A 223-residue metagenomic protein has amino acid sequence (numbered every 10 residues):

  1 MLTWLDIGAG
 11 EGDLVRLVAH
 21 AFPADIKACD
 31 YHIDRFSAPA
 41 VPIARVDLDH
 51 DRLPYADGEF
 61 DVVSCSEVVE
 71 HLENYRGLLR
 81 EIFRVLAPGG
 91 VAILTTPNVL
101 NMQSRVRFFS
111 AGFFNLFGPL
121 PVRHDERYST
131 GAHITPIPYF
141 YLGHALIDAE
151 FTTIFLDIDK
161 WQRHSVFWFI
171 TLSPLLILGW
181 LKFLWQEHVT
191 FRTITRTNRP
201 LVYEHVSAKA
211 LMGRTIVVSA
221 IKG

Functional and structural regions predicted by a protein language model:
L2, D57-E59, G90: Surface-exposed loop/turn positions
L2-G10: Conserved class I S-adenosyl-L-methionine
T3, D25, T152: Residues at the starts of beta-strands that form the adenosine-phosphate
L5, K27, A44, S64 (+1 more regions): Conserved Rossmann-like nucleotide-binding pocket used by diverse enzymes that bind dinucleotide cofactors
E11-D51: Class I SAM-dependent methyltransferase SAM/SAH-binding core
D13, L17, E73-E81, V85 (+1 more regions): S-adenosyl-L-methionine-dependent methyltransferase catalytic module, highlighting the catalytic core
D51-V63: A short acidic, Gly/Pro-enriched loop at the edge of an enzyme's catalytic core that lines a small-molecule cofactor
S64-E73: A short SAM/SAH-binding and catalytic strip from SAM-dependent methyltransferases
